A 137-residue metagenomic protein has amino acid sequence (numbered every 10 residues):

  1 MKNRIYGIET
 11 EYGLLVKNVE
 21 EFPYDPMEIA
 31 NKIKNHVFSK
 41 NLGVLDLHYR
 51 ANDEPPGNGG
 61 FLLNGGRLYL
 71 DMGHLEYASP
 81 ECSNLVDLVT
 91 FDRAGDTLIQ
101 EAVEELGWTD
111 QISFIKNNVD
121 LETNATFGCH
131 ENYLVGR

Functional and structural regions predicted by a protein language model:
M1-K116, A125: Terminal catalytic/cofactor-binding subdomain
S113-R137: Loop-rich catalytic cores of soluble enzymes, especially ATP-dependent carboxylate-amine ligases and other
